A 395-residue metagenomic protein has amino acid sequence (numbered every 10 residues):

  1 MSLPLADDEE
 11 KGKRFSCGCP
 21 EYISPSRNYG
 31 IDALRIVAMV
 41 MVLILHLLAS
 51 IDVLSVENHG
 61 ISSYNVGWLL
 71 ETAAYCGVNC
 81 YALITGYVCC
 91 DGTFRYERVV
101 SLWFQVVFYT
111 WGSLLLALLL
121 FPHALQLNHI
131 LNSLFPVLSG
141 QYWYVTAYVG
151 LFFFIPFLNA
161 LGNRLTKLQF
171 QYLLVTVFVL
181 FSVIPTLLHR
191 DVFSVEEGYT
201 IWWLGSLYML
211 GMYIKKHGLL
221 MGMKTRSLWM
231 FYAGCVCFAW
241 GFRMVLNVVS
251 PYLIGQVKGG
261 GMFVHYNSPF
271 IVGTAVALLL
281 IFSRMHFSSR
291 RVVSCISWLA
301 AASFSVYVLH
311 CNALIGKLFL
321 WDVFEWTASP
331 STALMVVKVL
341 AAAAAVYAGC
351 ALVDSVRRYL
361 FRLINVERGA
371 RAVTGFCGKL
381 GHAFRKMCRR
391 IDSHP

Functional and structural regions predicted by a protein language model:
A38, N65-A82, C89-L118, P122-Y142 (+6 more regions): Transmembrane alpha-helical segments and their boundary/interface "anchor" motifs in multi-pass integral membrane
V40-L47, Y109-L116, V175-H189, A233-V248 (+1 more regions): Aromatic-anchored segments of alpha-helical transmembrane domains
N65-V78, N132-A147, L187-L207, R243-V276 (+1 more regions): Interfacial loop-to-helix transition and helix-capping segments at the boundaries of transmembrane helices
Y87-F94, F157-R164, L210-M221, L280-S289 (+1 more regions): Structural signal for the C-terminal ends of transmembrane alpha-helices and the immediately following loop
L115, V248-R362: Alpha-helical transmembrane segments of multi-pass integral membrane proteins
F153-F178, Y213-Y232: Solvent-exposed interhelical
L174-L220: Loop-centered beta-sheet repeat module
D322-F324, S331, R357-D392: Membrane-proximal cytoplasmic C-terminal regulatory module of class A 7TM GPCRs
